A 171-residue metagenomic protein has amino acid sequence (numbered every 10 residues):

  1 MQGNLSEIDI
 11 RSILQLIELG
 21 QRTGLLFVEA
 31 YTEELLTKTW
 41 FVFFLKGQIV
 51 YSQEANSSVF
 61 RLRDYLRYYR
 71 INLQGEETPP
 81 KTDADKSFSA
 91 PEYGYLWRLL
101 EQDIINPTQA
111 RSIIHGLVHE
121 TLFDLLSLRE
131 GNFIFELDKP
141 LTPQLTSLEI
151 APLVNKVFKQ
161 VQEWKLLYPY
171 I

Functional and structural regions predicted by a protein language model:
M1-I171: Acidic, Ser/Thr/Pro-enriched low-complexity segments and adjacent helix/loop capping patches that create flexible
